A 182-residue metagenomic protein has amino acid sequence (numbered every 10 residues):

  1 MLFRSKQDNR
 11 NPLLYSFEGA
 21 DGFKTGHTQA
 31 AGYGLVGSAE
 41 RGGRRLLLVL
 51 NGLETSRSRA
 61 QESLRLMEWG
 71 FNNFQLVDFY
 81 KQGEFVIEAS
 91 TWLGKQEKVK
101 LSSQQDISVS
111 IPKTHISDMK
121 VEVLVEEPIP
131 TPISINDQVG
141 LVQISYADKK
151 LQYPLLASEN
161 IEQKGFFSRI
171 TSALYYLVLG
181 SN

Functional and structural regions predicted by a protein language model:
M1-N182: Domain-terminus/edge residues, biased toward the C-terminal soluble/receptor-binding domains of extracytoplasmic
